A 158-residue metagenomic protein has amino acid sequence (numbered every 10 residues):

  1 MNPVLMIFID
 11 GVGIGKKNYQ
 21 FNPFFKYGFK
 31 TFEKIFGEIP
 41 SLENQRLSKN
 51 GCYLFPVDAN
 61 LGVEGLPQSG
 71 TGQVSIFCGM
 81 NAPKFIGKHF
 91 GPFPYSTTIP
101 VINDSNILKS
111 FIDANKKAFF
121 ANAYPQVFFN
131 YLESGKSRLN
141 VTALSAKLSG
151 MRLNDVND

Functional and structural regions predicted by a protein language model:
N2-V4, K116: Loop/turn elements at helix/coil->beta-strand transitions in domains of secreted/extracellular proteins
P3, G13-S110, Q126-S137: Active-site nucleophile/metal-coordination loop of metallo-enzymes that catalyze phosphate/sulfate and related
F8, K117-A123: A structural signal for short, well-ordered beta-strand segments and their strand-loop junctions that often border
I112-A114: Anion (oxyanion) recognition and catalysis
K136-D158: Acidic, His- and aromatic-enriched active-site or binding-groove loops in soluble protein domains that engage sugars
